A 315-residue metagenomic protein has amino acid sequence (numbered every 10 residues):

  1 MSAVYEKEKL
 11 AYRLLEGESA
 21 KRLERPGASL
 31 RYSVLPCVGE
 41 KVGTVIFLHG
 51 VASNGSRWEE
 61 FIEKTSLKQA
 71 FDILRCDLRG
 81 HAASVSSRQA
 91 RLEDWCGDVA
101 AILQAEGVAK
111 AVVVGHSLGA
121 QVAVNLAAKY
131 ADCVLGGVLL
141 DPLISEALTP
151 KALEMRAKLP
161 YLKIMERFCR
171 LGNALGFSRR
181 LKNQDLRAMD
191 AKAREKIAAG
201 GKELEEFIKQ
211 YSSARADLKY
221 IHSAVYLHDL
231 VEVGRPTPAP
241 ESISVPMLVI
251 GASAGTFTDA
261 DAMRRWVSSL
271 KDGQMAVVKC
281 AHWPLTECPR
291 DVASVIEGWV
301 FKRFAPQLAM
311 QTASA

Functional and structural regions predicted by a protein language model:
M1-R22, S33: An N-terminal hydrophobic leader/cap segment in hydrolases
R31-V85: Conserved HGGG/HGGXW glycine-rich cap/lid loop of the alpha/beta-hydrolase fold
T65, E241-C280: Conserved loop-alpha-helix segment in the C-terminal half of the alpha/beta-hydrolase fold that carries the catalytic
D72-V114, L118: Active-site loop/oxyanion-hole signature of alpha/beta-hydrolase fold enzymes
A109-L153: Conserved hydrolase catalytic core segment
G137-F177: Flexible "cap/lid" loop of the alpha/beta hydrolase fold
K196-P238: Hydrophobic, aromatic-rich cap/lid helix
C280-A293: Catalytic histidine-centered segment of alpha/beta-hydrolase-like enzymes
